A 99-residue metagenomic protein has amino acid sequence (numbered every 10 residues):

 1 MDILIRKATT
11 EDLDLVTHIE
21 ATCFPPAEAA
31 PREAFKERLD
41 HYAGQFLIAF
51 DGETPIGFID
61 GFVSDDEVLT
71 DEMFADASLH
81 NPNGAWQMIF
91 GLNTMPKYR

Functional and structural regions predicted by a protein language model:
M1-A34, H41, F46-F58, F62: Short amphipathic alpha-helix that is part of the acyltransferase structural core
D2, A27-A30, L39, D71 (+1 more regions): Short, surface-exposed linear patches
K36-L39, L47-I48, L79, M88-N93: Short C-terminal domain-edge/linker segments immediately following a structured domain
I59-L92: Conserved acyl-donor/pantetheine-binding loop and adjacent beta-alpha core of acyl/acetyltransferases and related
M95-K97: Active-site acidic-Proline motif in GNAT/NAT acetyltransferases
